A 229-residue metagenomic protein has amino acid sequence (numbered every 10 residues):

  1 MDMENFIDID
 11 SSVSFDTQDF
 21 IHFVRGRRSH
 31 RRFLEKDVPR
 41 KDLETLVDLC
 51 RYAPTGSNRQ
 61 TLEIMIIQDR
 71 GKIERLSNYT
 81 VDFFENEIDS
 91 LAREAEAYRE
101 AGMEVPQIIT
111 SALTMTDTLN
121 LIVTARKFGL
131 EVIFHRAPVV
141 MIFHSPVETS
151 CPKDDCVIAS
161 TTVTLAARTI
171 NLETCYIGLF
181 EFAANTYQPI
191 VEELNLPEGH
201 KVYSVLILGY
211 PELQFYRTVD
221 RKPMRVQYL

Functional and structural regions predicted by a protein language model:
M1-R40, E44-T45, E74-Y79, F83-I109: N-terminal accessory segments that position/regulate proteins before the catalytic core
S11-V13, L196-L229: C-terminal helix-cap and adjacent tail motif
F23, V140-I142, V205-I207: Conserved hydrophobic/aromatic beta-strand scaffold that supports enzyme active sites
L46-R51, V139-E192: Small-aliphatic-rich amphipathic alpha-helix that forms the alpha element of a beta-alpha
G56-R59, V132-H135, L196-G199: Solvent-exposed alpha-helices and their adjacent loops that cap or buttress functional pockets in soluble metabolic
R59-Q68, L179: Short loop-to-beta-strand entry elements in the cores of soluble alpha/beta enzymes
T61-L62, A137-V140, V202-Y203: Short, surface-exposed beta-edge/turn micro-motifs
I66-C151: Glycine/small-residue-rich phosphate/adenosyl-binding loop
